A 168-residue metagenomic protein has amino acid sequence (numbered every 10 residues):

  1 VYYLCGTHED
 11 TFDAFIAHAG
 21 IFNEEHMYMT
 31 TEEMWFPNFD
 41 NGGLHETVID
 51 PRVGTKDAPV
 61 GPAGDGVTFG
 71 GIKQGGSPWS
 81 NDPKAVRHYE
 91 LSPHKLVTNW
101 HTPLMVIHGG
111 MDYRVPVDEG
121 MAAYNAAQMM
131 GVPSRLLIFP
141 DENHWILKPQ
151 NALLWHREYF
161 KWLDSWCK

Functional and structural regions predicted by a protein language model:
V1-K168: Active-site-proximal cap/loop segments of hydrolase catalytic domains
